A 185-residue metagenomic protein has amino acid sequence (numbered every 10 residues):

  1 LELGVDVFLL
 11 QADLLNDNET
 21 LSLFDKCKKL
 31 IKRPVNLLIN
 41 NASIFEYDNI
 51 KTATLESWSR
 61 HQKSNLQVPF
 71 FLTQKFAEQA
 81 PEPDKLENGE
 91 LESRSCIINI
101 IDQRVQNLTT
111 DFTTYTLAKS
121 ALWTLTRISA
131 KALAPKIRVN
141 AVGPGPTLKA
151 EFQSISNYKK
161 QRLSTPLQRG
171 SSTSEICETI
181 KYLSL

Functional and structural regions predicted by a protein language model:
Q11-S22, L55, S174: The beta1-alpha1 cofactor-binding region of Rossmann-like NAD(H)/NADP(H)-dependent oxidoreductases
N41-E46: Conserved NAD(P)H cofactor-binding loop of Rossmann-fold oxidoreductase domains
N49-I50, T54-Q62, Q161: Substrate-binding pocket helix/loop in short-chain dehydrogenase/reductase
T73-Q74, R127: A short, exposed helix-loop element centered on a Lys and neighboring polar residues
K85-A134, P146: Catalytic loop of short-chain dehydrogenase/reductase
R138-L148: Conserved SDR Rossmann-fold cofactor-binding beta-strand/turn motif
A141, K160-L185: C-terminal helical subdomain
